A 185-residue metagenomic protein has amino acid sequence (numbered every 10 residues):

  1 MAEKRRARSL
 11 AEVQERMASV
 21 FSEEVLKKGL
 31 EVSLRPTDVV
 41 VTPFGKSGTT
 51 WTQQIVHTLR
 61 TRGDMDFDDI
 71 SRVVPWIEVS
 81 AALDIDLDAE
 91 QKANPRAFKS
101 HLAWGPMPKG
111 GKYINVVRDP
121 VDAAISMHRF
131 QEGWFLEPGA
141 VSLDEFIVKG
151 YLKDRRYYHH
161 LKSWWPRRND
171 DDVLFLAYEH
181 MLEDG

Functional and structural regions predicted by a protein language model:
A2-L176: PAPS-dependent sulfotransferase catalytic domain
M181-D184: Acidic, metal-coordinating catalytic cores used for nucleic-acid/nucleotide bond scission and strand-transfer chemistry
